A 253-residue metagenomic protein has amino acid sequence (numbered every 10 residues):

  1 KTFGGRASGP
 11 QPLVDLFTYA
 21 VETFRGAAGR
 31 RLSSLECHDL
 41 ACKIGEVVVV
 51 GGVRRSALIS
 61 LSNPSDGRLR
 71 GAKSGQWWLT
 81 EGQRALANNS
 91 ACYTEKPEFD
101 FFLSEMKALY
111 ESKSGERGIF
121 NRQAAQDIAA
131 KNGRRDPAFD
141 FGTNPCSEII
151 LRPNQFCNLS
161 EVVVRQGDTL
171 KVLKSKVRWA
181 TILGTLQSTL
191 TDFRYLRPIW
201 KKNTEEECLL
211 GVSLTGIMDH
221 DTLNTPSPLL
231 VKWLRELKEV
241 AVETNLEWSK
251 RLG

Functional and structural regions predicted by a protein language model:
K1, D39, K43-S60: N-terminal nucleophile
K1-D39, I128-K131, R135-D140, C157-E161: Catalytic alpha/beta active-site cores
K1-T2, E111-N224: Function-dense linear segments that define catalytic or interfacial modules in macromolecule-processing proteins
Q11-V47, S90-F99, E105-L109, R117 (+1 more regions): Alpha/propeptide regions of enzymes that mature by internal proteolysis
L13, S33, C37-L40, F102 (+5 more regions): Active-site-proximal structural scaffolding
K43, V53-R55, A87-N88, F102-K107 (+4 more regions): Short, well-ordered loop/turn elements at secondary-structure boundaries
G52-K96, S188-K201, E205, L209 (+1 more regions): Internal maturation/activation junctions in enzymes
E95, F99-M106, E111, G118 (+2 more regions): Conserved mixed alpha/beta core segments that line enzyme active sites in large multi-domain catalysts
